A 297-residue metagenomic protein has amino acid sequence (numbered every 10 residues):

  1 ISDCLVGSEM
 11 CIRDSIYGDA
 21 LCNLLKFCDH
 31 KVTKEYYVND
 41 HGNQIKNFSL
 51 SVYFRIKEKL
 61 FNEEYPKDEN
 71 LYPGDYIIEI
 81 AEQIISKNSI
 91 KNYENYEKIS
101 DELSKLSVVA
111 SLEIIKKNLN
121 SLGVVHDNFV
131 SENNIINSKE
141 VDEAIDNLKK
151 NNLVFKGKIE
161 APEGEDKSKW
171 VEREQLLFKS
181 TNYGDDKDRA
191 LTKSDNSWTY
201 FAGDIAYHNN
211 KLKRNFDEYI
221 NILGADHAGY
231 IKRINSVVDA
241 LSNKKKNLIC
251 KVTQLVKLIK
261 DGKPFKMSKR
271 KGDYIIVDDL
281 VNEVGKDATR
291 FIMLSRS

Functional and structural regions predicted by a protein language model:
I1-G7, I12: Single conserved hydrophobic/aromatic residue that forms the stacking wall/gate of nucleotide- or nucleobase-binding
V6, C28-K34, I115, D142 (+1 more regions): Basic, alpha-helical terminal appendages of large translation-related enzymes
S8, L25, I77, I115 (+4 more regions): Divalent metal-coordination and catalytic microenvironments
R13-F27, G229-S236: Short amphipathic alpha-helical face segments that pack within enzyme cores and frequently flank/anchor catalytic
F27-N39, N151-E160: Short, well-structured beta-strand/strand-turn elements
V32, Y37-K105, L112, H208 (+1 more regions): Catalytic adenosine-cofactor/nucleotide-binding cores of aminoacyl-tRNA synthetases and other
Q44, D75-Y76, K98-Y200, Y207-H208: Active-site neighborhoods of enzyme catalytic cores
